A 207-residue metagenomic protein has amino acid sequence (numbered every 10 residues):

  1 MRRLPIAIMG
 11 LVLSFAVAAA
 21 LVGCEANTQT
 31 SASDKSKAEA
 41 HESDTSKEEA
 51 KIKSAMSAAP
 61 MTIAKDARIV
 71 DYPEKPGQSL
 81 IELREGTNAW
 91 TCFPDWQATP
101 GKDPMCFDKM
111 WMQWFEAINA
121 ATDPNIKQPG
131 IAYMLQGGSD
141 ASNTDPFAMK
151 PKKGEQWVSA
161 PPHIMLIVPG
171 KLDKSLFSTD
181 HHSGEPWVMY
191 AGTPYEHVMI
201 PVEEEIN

Functional and structural regions predicted by a protein language model:
M1-L11: Bacterial N-terminal signal peptides that target proteins for export
L11-V12, L80: Generic detector of short alpha-helix boundary/capping microenvironments and adjacent low-complexity segments
A16-A19: Polybasic/polar functional segments that serve as interface/processing modules
L21-G23: C-terminal motif of bacterial Sec signal peptides marking the signal peptidase cleavage site
E25-N27: Bacterial signal peptide processing site
Q29-S31: N-terminal compositionally biased, intrinsically disordered segments and leader/signal-like regions
D34-N207: Primary mode marks residue(s) on the alpha4-beta5-alpha5 output face of response regulator receiver
